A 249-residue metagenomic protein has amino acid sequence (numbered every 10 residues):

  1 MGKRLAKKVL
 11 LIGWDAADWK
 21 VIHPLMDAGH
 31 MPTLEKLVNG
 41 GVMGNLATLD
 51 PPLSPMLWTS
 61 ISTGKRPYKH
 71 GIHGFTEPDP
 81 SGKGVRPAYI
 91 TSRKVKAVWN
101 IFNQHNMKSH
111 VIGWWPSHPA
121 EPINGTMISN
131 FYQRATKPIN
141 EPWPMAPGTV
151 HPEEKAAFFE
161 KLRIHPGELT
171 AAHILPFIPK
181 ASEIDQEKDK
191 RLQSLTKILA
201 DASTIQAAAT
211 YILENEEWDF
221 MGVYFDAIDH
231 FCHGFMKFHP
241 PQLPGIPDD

Functional and structural regions predicted by a protein language model:
M1-A6, I212-L213: A short acidic-Thr-Gly-centered motif at the start of a beta-strand
R4, P32, E216: Structured loop/turn residues at beta-strand edges in well-structured enzyme cores
A6-I22, L37, I61, F102 (+1 more regions): Beta-strand elements within well-structured catalytic alpha/beta cores of enzymes that handle phosphate/sulfate esters
W14, H23-M26, L34-V38, W99 (+2 more regions): Non-transmembrane alpha-helical segments in soluble domains of secreted/periplasmic/extracellular proteins
W14-A17, D27, V42, T48-P51 (+3 more regions): An acidic- and aromatic-residue-enriched active-site/binding cleft used to recognize and process polar
A17, G29-P32, P52-L57, P67-H70 (+3 more regions): Generic alpha-helix structural propensity
I22-S60, G64-K65, K108-H110: Short, structured active-site-proximal loop/turn typified by the sulfatase FGly-forming signature C/S-X-P-X-R
R66-D248: His/Asp/Glu-rich, glycine-adjacent segments that coordinate divalent cations and/or stabilize oxyanion chemistry on
